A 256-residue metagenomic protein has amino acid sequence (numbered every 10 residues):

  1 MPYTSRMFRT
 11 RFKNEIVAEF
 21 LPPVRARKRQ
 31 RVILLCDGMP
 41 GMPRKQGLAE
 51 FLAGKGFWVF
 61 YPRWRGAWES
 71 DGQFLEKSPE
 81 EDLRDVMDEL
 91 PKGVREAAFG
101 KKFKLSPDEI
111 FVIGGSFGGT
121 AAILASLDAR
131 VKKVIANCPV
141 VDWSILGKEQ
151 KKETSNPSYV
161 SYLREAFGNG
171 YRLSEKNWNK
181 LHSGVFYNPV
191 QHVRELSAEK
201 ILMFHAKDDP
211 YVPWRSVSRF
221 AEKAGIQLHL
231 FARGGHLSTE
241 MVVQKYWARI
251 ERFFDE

Functional and structural regions predicted by a protein language model:
M1-K28: N-terminal cap/lid segment of alpha/beta-hydrolase-fold proteins
M7-F8, K132-L202, A206-V212, A224-L230 (+2 more regions): The alpha/beta-hydrolase serine catalytic core
R29-G38: Short beta-strand element of the alpha/beta-hydrolase
L48, P213-A221: Short alpha-helix in the alpha/beta-hydrolase fold that links the catalytic acid
L52-D71: Conserved alpha/beta-hydrolase
F74-K104: Alpha/beta-hydrolase active-site loop
K92-S155: Primarily recognizes the serine-hydrolase "nucleophile elbow" in alpha/beta-hydrolase and SGNH/GDSL folds
G234-W247: Catalytic histidine-centered segment of alpha/beta-hydrolase-like enzymes
